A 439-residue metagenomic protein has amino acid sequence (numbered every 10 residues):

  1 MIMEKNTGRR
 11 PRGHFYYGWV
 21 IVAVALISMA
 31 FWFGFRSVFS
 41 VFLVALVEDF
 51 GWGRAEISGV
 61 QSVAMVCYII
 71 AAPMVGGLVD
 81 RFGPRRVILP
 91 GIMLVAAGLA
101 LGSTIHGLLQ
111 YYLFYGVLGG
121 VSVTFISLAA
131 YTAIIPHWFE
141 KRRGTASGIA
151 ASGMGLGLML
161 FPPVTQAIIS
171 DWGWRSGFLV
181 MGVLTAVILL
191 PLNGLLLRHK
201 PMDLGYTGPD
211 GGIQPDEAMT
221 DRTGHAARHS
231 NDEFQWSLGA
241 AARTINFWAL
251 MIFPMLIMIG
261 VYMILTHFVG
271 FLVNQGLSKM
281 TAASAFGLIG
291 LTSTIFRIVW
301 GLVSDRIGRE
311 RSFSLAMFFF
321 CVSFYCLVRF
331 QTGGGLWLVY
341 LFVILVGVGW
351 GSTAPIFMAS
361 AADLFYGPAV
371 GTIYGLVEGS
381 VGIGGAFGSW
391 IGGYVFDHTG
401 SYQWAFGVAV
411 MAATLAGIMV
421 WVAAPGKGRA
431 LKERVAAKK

Functional and structural regions predicted by a protein language model:
A30, G98, Q110-I126, M255 (+1 more regions): Hydrophobic core of transmembrane alpha-helices in multi-pass small-molecule transporters, especially MFS/SLC-type
S37-V44, G239-W300, G388: Extracytoplasmic gate region of multi-pass secondary transporters
L46-V47, L78-V79, P162-W172, L272-V273 (+2 more regions): Interfacial helix-cap and linker-helix signal at transmembrane-aqueous boundaries of multi-pass secondary transporters
A71-G83, R297-G308: Helix-to-loop junctions at the C-terminal end of transmembrane segments in multipass secondary transporters
M93-H106, F319-T332: C-terminal ends and interior cores of transmembrane alpha-helices in multi-pass membrane transporters/permeases
G116-S152: Cytoplasmic helix-loop-helix junction between adjacent transmembrane helices in 12-TM secondary transporters
M154-D203: Helix-loop-helix hairpin linking two adjacent transmembrane segments in secondary transporters
L158, L364-T399: A late C-terminal transmembrane helix in Major Facilitator Superfamily
